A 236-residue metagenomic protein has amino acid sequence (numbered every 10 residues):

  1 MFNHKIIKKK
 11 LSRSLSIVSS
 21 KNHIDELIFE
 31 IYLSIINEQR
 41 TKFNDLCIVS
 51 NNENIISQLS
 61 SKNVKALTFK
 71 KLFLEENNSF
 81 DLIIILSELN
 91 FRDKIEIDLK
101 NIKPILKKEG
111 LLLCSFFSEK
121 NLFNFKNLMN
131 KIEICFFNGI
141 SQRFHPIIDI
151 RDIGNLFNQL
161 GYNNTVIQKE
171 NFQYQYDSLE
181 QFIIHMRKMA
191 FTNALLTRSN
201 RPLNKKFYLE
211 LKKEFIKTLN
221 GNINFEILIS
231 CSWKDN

Functional and structural regions predicted by a protein language model:
M1-T41: Class I SAM-dependent methyltransferase Rossmann-like catalytic core, especially the SAM/SAH-binding loop
S20-D25, Q168-N236: Conserved Class I S-adenosyl-L-methionine
R40-E53: Conserved class I S-adenosyl-L-methionine
E53-K62: Conserved SAM-binding loop of SAM-dependent methyltransferases across substrates and taxa, primarily the Class I
L74-I83: A short acidic, Gly/Pro-enriched loop at the edge of an enzyme's catalytic core that lines a small-molecule cofactor
S87-F91: Short catalytic micro-motifs in class I SAM-dependent methyltransferases
E96-L111: A short glycine-rich, Lys/Arg-flanked "PGG" loop and its adjoining helix->strand segment in the class I
C114-D177, N193: Conserved catalytic/acceptor-binding region of the Class I
